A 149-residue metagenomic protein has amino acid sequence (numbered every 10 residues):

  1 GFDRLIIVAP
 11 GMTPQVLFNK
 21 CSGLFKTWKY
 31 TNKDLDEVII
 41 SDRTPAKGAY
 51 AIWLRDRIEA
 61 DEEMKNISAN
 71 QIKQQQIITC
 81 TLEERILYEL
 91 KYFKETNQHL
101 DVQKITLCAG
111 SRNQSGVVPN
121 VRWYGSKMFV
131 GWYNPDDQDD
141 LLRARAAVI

Functional and structural regions predicted by a protein language model:
G1-I78, L82-I149: A binding-site-centric feature that preferentially detects glycan-recognition modules on secreted/surface proteins
